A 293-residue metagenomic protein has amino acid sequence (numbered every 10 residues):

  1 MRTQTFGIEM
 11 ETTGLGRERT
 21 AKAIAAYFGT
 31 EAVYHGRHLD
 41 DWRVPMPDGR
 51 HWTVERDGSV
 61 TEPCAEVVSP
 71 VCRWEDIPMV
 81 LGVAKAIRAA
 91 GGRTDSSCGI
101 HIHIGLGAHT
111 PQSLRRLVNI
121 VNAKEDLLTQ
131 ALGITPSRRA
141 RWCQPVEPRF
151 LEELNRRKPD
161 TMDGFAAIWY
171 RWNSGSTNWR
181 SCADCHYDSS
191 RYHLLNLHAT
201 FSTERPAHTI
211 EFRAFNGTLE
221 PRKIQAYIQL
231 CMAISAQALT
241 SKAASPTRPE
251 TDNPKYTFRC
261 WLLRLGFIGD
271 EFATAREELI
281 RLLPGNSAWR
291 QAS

Functional and structural regions predicted by a protein language model:
M1-T94, G107-S293: C-terminal accessory/tail domains of diverse enzymes
S96-I100, I104: Short, conserved phosphate-binding/catalytic loop or strand-edge motifs used in phosphoryl-/nucleotidyl-transfer
